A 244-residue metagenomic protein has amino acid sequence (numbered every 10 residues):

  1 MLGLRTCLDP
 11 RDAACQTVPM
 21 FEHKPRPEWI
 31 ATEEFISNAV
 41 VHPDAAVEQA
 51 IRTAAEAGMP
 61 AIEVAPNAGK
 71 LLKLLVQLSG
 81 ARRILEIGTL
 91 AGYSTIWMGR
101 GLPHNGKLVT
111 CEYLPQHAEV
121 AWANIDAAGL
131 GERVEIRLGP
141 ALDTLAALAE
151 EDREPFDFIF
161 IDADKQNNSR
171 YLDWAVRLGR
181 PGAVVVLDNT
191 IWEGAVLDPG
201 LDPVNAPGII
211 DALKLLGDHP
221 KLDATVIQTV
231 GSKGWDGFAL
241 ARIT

Functional and structural regions predicted by a protein language model:
C7-L8: Intrinsic disorder
R11-D44: N-terminal auxiliary segments of SAM/dcSAM-dependent transferases
V40, G58-A65: Short acidic-aromatic active-site loops that bind/stabilize oxyanions
A54-A55: N-terminal beta-alpha supersecondary unit
I62, P66-T244: S-adenosylmethionine/decaboxylated-SAM
